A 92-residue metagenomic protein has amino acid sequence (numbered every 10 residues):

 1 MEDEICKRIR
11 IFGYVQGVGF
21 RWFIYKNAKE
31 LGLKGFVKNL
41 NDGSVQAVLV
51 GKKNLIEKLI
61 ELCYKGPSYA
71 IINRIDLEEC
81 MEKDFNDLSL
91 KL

Functional and structural regions predicted by a protein language model:
M1-L92: Intrinsically disordered, low-complexity, mixed-charge
